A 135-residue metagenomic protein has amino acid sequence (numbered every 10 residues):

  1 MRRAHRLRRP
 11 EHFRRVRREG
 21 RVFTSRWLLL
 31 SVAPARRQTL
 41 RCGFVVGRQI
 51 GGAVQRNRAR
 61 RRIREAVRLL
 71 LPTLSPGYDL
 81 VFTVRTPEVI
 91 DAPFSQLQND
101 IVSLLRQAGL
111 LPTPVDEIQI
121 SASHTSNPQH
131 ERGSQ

Functional and structural regions predicted by a protein language model:
M1-Q135: Positively charged, solvent-exposed patches that mediate nucleic-acid binding
